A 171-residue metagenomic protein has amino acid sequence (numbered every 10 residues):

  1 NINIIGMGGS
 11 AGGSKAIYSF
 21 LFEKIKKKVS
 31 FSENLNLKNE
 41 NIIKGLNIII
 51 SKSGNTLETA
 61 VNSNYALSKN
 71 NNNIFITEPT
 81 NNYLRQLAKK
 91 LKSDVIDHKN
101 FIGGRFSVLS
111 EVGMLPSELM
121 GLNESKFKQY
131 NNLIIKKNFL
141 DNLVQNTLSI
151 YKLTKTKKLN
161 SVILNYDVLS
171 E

Functional and structural regions predicted by a protein language model:
N1, L122-K126, N138-E171: Acidic catalytic cores of enzymes that act on phosphate-bearing nucleotides/polynucleotides
I2-N138: Glycine-rich phosphate-binding loops that contact phosphosugars or nucleotide phosphates
